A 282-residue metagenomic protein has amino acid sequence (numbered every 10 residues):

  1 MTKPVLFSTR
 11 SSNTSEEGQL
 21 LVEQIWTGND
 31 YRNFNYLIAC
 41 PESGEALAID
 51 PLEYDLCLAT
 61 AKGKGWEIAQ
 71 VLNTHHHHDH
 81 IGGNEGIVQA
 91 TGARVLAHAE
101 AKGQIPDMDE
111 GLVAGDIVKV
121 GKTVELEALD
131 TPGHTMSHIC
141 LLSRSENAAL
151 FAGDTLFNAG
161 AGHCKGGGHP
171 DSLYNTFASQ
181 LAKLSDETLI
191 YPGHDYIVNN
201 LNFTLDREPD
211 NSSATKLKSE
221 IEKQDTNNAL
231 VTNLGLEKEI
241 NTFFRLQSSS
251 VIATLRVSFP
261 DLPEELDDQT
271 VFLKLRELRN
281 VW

Functional and structural regions predicted by a protein language model:
T2-N13, A178-L189, Y196-W282: Accessory terminal helices/loops
R10-W66, L141-G153: Conserved beta-strand hairpin/beta-sheet module of binuclear metal-dependent hydrolase folds, prominently
Y31, A46, E53-D130, N147-A149 (+2 more regions): Active-site HxH/HxHxD metal-binding segment of metal-dependent hydrolases
L37, I117-S145, Q180-K183: Core dinuclear metal-dependent hydrolase active-site scaffold
P51-L52, H76, E100-A101, H134-T135 (+3 more regions): Active-site metal-binding loops of divalent metal-dependent hydrolases
G82-G83, I139-L141, A161, L201: Active-site-flanking alpha-helical
G160-E187: Active-site-adjacent loop/tail segments of enzyme domains
